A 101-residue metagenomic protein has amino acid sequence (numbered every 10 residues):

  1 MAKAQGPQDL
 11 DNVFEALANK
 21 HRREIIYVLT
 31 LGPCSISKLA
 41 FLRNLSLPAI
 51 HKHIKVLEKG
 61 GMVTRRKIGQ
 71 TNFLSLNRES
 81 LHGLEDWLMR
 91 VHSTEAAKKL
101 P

Functional and structural regions predicted by a protein language model:
M1-D9, Y27, N77-P101: Amphipathic alpha-helical dimerization/coiled-coil segments that flank or bridge DNA-binding/regulatory modules
L10-L17: Short amphipathic alpha-helical boundary/capping segments
L17-R23: Short alpha-helical elements of helix-turn-helix
K20, G32-S35: Short capping segments at the starts of secondary-structure elements
I36-S37, P48, K55: Residues within helix-turn-helix
E58-I68, S75: Beta-hairpin "wing" of winged helix-turn-helix
